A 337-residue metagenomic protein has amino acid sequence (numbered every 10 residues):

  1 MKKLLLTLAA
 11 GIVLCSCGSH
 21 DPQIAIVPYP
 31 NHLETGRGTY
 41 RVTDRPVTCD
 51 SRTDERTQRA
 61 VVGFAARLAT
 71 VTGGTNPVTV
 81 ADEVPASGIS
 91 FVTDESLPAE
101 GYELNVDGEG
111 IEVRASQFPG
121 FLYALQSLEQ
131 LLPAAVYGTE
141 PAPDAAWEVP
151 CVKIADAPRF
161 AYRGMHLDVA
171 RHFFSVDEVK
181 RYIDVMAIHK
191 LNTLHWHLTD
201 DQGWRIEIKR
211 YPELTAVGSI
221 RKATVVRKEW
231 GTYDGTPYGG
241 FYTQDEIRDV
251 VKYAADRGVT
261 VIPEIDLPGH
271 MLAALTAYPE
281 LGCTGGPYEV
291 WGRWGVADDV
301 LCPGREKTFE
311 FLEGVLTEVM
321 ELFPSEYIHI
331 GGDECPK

Functional and structural regions predicted by a protein language model:
M1-L4, V261: Positively charged n-region of N-terminal signal peptides that target proteins for export
L6-C17: Hydrophobic h-region of N-terminal signal peptides that target proteins for export in Gram-negative bacteria
A10-G11, D82, S87, F241: Intrinsic disorder/low-complexity segments
C15, T43-D44, W291-V296: Short acidic (Asp/Glu) and glycine-rich catalytic loops that position anionic groups and cofactors
C17-A161: Acidic, contiguous N-terminal accessory segments
L97-F309, E313-H329: Feature activates predominantly on carbohydrate-active enzymes
D333-P336: N-terminal leader/propeptide and maturation segments of large enzyme subunits in energy/redox metabolism and hydrolases
